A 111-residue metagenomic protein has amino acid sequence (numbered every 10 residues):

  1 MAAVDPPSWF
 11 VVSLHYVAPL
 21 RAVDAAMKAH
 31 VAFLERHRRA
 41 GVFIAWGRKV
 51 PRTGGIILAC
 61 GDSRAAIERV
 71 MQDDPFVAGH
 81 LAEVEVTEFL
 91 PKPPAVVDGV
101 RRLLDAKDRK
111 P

Functional and structural regions predicted by a protein language model:
M1-P111: Conserved, structured core segments of small domains
